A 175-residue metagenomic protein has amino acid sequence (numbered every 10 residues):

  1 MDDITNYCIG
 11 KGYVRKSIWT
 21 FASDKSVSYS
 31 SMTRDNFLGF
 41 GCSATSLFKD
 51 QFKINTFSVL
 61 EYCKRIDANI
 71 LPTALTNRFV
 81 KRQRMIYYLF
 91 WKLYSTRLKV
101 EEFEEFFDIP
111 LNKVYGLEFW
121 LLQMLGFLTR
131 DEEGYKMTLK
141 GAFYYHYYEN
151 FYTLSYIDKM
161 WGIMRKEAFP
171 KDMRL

Functional and structural regions predicted by a protein language model:
M1-I109: C-terminal scaffold of the Radical SAM
D3, V114-L117, Y147, F151: Long, highly charged amphipathic alpha-helices
Q83-Y87, G116, A142, H146: Non-catalytic, well-ordered alpha-helical scaffold segments
I109-Q123: Short amphipathic alpha-helical interaction segments
Q123-E133: A short, conserved structural fragment
G134-L139: Minor-groove-contacting beta-hairpin "wing" of winged helix-turn-helix DNA-binding domains
A142-L175: Short, amphipathic alpha-helical interaction segments positioned at domain boundaries
